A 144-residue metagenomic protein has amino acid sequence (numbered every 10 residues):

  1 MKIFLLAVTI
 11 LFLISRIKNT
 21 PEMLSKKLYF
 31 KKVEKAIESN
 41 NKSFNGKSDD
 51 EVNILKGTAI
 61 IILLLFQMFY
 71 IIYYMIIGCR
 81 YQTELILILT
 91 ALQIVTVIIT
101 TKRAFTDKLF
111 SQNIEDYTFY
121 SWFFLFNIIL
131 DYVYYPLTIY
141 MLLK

Functional and structural regions predicted by a protein language model:
L6-F30: N-terminal signal-anchor/start-transfer transmembrane helix
L6-L13, L85-V95, Y134-T138: Hydrophobic core segments of alpha-helical transmembrane domains in multi-pass membrane proteins
L24-L55, K108-E115: Cytosolic, membrane-interface loops and tails of multi-pass inner-membrane proteins
F44-V52, L65-G78: Canonical alpha-helical transmembrane segments
K56-Y74, N127-Y135: Core segments of transmembrane alpha-helices that mediate helix-helix packing or line hydrophobic substrate/ligand
Y70-F105: Short alpha-helical packing/oligomerization segments
T101-W122: Membrane-helix boundary connector in multi-pass membrane proteins
F119-K144: Final/C-terminal transmembrane alpha-helix of multipass membrane proteins
